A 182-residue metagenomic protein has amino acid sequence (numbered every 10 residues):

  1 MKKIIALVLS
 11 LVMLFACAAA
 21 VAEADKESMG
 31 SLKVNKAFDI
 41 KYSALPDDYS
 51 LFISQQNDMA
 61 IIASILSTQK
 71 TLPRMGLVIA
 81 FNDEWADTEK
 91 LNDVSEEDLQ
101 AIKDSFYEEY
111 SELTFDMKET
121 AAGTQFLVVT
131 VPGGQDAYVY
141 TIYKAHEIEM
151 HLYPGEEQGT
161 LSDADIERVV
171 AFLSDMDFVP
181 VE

Functional and structural regions predicted by a protein language model:
M1-V8: Positively charged n-region of N-terminal signal peptides that target proteins for export
V8-A16: Bacterial N-terminal signal peptides
F15-S28: Sec-dependent signal peptide cleavage junction
D25-D39: Short N-terminal segments immediately surrounding and downstream of signal-peptide cleavage
A37-L91: Secretory pathway targeting signatures of secreted, lumenal, and periplasmic proteins
N57, E97-K144: Signature of long, low-cysteine stretches enriched in small and polar/charged residues
A122-E182: Short, well-structured beta-strand
